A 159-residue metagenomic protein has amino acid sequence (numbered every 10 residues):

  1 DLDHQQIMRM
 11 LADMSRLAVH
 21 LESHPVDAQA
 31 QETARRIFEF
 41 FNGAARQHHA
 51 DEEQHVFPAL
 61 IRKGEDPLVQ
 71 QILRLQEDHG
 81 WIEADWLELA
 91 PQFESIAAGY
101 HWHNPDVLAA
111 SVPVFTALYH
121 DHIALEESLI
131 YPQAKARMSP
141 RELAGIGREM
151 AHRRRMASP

Functional and structural regions predicted by a protein language model:
D1-P159: Small-residue-biased structural context
